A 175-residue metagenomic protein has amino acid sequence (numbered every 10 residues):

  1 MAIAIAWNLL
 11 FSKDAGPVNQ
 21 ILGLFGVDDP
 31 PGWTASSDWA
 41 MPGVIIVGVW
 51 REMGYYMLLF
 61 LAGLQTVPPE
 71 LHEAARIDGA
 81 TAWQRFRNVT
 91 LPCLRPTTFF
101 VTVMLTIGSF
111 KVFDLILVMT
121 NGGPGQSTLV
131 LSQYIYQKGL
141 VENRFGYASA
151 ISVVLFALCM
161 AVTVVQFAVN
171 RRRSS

Functional and structural regions predicted by a protein language model:
M1-S175: A structural signal for multi-pass alpha-helical bundles of membrane permease subunits that mediate small-molecule
